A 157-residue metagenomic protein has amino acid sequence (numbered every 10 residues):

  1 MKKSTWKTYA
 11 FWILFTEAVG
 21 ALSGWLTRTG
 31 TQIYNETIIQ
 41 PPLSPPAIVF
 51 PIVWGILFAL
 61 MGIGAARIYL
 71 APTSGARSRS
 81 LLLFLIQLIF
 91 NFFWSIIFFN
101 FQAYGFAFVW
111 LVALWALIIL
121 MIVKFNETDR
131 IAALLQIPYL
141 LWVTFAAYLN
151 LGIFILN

Functional and structural regions predicted by a protein language model:
K3-L26: N-terminal signal-anchor transmembrane alpha helix
T29-L43, L156: Membrane-interface helix termini and inter-helical loops of multi-pass transporters
I38-Q40, A103-A113, L135: Non-cytosolic membrane-interface motifs at loop->transmembrane helix junctions
Q40-I52: Short aromatic-rich membrane-water interface segments that cap or initiate transmembrane helices in multi-pass membrane
P51-A65, V112-W115: Hydrophobic alpha-helical transmembrane segments
G75-F84: Membrane-interfacial loop-to-transmembrane alpha-helix junctions, especially the N-terminal start
W94-F106, E127, L151-N157: Membrane-interface helix caps and helix-loop-helix hairpins in membrane proteins
V123-L141: Interfacial loop-to-transmembrane junctions
